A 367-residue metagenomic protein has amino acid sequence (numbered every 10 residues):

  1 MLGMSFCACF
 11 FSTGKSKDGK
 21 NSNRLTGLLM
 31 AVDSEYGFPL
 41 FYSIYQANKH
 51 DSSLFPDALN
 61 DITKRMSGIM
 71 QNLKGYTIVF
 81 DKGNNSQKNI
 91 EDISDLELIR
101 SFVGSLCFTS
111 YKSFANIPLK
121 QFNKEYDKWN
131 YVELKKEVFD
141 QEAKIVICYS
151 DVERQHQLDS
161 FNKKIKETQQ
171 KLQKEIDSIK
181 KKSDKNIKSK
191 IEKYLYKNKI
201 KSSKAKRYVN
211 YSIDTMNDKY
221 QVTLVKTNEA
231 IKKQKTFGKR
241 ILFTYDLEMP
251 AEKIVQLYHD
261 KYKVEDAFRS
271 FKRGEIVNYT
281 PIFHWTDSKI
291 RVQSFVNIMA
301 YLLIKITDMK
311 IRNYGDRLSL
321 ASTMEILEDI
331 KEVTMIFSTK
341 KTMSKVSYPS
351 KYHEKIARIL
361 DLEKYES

Functional and structural regions predicted by a protein language model:
M1-S367: Anion-binding and metal-coordination hotspots
